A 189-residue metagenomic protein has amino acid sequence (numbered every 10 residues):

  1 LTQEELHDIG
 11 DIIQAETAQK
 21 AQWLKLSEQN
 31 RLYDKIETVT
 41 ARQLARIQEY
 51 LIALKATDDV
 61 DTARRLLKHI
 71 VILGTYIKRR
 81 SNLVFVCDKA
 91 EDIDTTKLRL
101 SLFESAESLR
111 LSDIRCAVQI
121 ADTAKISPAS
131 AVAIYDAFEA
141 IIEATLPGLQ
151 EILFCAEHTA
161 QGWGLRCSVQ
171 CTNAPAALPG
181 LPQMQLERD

Functional and structural regions predicted by a protein language model:
L1, L165-A177: GAF sensory domains
T2-L109: Signal-transmission coiled-coils
L54, S127-C155: Conserved ATP-binding N-box helix of the HATPase_c
T95-S130: Helix-loop-beta hinge of the Bergerat
S108-R110, L146, T159: A generic structural signal for short, solvent-exposed coil/turn residues that cap or connect secondary-structure
C116-I120, A156, L186-R188: A structural preference for short, hydrophobic beta-strand core positions in alpha/beta folds
A140, N173-D189: ATP phosphate-binding glycine-rich loop and adjacent ATP-lid/helix-beta elements within ATP-binding kinase/ATPase
L153-S168: Short beta-strand/loop element within the Bergerat-fold HATPase_c
